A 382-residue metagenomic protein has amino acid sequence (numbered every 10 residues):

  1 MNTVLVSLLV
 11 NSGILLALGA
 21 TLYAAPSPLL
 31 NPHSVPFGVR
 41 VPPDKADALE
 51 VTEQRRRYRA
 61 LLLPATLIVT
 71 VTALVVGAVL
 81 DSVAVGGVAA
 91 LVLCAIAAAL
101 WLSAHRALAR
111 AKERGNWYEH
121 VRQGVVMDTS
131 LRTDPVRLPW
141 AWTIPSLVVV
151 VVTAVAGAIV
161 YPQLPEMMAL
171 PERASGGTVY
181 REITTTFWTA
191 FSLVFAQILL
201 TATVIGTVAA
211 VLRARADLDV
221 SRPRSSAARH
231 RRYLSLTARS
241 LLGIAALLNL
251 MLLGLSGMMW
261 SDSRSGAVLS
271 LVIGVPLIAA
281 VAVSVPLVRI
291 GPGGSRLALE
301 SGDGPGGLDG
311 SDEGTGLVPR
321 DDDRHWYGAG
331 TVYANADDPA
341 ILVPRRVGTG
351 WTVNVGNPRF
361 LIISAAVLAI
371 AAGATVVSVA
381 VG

Functional and structural regions predicted by a protein language model:
M1-V10, A73-A90, A158-L193, L253-G274 (+1 more regions): Membrane interfacial helix motifs at helix-loop boundaries and amphipathic/re-entrant anchors
N2-V121, R132-V136, W142-V148, A154-A169 (+1 more regions): Transmembrane-helix bundle segments that line or gate the permeation/cavity pathway in multi-pass membrane proteins
A24-H33, G38, V121, V125-L131 (+1 more regions): Membrane-proximal soluble regions of multi-pass membrane proteins
R40-R55, W117-V136, D219-T237, Y327-W351: Short membrane-interface loop/juxtamembrane segments of multi-pass integral membrane proteins
T72, I96, V152, L248-M258 (+2 more regions): Membrane-embedded alpha-helical transmembrane segments of multi-pass integral membrane proteins
A90-A111, R239-M259, P286: Mature extracytoplasmic enzyme cores
L91-W101, I198-L200, L271-I290: Alpha-helical membrane-embedded segments
P145-V152, P358-A380: Final/C-terminal transmembrane alpha-helix of multipass membrane proteins
